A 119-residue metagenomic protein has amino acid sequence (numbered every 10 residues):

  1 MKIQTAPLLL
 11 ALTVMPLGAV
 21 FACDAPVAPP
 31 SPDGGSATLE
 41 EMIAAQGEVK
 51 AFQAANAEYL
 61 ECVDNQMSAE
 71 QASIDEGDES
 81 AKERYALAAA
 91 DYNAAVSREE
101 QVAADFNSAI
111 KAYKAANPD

Functional and structural regions predicted by a protein language model:
K2-A22: Classic N-terminal secretory signal peptides
Q4, L39-M42, I74-A81: Short, structured coil/loop segments at alpha-helix boundaries
P16, P32-D33, D75: Intrinsically disordered, low-complexity segments enriched in small/polar residues
P16-L17, N56, E100: Processing junctions and N-termini across compartments
V20-S68: Immediate post-signal-peptide N-terminus of mature secreted/exported proteins
Q66-M67, Q71-D119: Compact alpha-helical subdomains of small soluble proteins
